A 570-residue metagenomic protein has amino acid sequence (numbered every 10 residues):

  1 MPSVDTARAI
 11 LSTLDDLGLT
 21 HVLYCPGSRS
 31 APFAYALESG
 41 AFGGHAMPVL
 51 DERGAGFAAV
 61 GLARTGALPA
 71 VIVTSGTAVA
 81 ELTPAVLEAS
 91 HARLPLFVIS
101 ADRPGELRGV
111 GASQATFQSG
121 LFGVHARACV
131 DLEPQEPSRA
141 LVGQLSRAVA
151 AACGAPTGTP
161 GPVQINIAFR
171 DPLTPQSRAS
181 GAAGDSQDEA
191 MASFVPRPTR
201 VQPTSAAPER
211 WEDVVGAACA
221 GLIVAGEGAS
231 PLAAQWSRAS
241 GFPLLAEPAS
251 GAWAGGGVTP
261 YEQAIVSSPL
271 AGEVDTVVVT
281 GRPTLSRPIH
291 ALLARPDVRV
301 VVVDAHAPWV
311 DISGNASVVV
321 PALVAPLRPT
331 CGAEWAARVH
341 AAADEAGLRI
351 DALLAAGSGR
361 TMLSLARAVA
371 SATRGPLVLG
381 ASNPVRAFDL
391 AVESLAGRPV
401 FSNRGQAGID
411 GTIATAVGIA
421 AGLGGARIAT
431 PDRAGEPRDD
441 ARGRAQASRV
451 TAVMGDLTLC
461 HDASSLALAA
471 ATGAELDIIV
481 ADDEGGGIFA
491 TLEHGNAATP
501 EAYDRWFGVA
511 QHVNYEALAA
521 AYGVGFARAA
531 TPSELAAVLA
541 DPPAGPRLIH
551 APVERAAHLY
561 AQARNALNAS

Functional and structural regions predicted by a protein language model:
M1, H290-N383, G523, A527-A537 (+1 more regions): Phosphate/pyrophosphate-binding active-site segments
P2-L87: N-terminal cofactor/phosphate-binding cores enriched in small/glycine residues, especially glycine-rich loops such as
A7-L11, D15, S28-L37, H340-A426 (+2 more regions): Active-site diphosphate/adenylate-binding microenvironment
S28-S30, E52-G54, T74-V79, S100-E106 (+5 more regions): Acidic, glycine-rich active-site loops and adjacent beta-strand->loop/helix elements that engage anionic groups
R64, I72, A80-E81, P208-E212 (+5 more regions): Glycine-rich, anion-gripping cofactor-binding loops and their flanking helix/strand elements in enzyme active sites
E88-A89, P95-I99, E106-S119, G123 (+1 more regions): Thiamine diphosphate
S100-Q144, A148, A246-A346: Glycine-rich, acidic loop regions that bind phosphate or pyrophosphate groups
G120, T157-S205, A537-S570: Glycine/aspartate-rich loop-and-adjacent alpha/beta segment that forms the canonical ThDP
